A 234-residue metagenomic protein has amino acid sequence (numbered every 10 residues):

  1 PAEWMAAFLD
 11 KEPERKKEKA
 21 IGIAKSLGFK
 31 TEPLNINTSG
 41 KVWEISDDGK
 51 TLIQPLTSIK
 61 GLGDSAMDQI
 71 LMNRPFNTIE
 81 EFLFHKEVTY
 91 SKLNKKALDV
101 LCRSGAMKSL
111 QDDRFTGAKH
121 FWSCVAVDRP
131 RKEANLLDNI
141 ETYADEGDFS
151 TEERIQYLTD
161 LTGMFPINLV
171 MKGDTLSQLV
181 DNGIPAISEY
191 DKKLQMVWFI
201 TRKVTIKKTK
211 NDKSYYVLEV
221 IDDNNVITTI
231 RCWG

Functional and structural regions predicted by a protein language model:
P1-G234: Noncatalytic, beta-rich nucleic-acid-contacting surfaces in large DNA/RNA-processing enzymes
